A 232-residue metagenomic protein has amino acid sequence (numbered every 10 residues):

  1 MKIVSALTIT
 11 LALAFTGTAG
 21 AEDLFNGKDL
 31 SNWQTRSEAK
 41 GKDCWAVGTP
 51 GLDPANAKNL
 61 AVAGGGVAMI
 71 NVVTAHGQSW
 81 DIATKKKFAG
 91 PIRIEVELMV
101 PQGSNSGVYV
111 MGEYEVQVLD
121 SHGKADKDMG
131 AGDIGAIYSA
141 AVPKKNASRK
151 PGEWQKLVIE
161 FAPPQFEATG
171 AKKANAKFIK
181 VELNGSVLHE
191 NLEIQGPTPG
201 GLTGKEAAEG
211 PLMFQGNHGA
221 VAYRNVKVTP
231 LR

Functional and structural regions predicted by a protein language model:
A6-T16: Bacterial N-terminal signal peptides
A19-R232: Carbohydrate-interacting regions of secretory-pathway proteins
